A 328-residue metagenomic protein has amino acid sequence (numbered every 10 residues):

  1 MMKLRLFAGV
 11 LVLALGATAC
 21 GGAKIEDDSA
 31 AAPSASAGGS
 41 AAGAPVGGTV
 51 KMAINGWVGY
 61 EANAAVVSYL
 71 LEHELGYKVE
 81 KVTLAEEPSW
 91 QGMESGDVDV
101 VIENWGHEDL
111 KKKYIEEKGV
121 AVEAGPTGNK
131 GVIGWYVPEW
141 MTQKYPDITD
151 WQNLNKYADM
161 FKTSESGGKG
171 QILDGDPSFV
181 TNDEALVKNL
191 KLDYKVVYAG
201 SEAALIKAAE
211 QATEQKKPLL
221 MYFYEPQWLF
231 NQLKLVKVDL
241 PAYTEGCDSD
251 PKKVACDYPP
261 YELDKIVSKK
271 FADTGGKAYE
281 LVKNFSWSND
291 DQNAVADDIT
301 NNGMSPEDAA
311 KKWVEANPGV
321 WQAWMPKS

Functional and structural regions predicted by a protein language model:
V10-L11, C20-A44: Short, low-complexity, disordered segments immediately C-terminal to signal peptides in bacterial exported proteins
P45-G59, Y77-V82, K169-L173, V282: Short, well-ordered beta-strand elements
N55-V58, K78-G92, V197-A208: Short helix-initiation/N-cap motifs at beta->coil->alpha
V58-Y77, V187: Short, polar/charged alpha-helical segment
G59, F179-K195, A199-K216, K277 (+1 more regions): An extracytoplasmic/periplasmic, membrane-proximal ligand-sensing/linker region
G92, V98-W105, Q171-S249: Ligand-binding pocket segment of bilobal, Venus flytrap-like solute-binding proteins
G119-I172: A conserved helix-loop-strand patch within extracytoplasmic ligand-binding domains of the periplasmic binding
I133-Q143, P260-T274, D297-D298: A bilobed periplasmic-binding-protein/Venus flytrap-type ligand-binding module shared by bacterial periplasmic
